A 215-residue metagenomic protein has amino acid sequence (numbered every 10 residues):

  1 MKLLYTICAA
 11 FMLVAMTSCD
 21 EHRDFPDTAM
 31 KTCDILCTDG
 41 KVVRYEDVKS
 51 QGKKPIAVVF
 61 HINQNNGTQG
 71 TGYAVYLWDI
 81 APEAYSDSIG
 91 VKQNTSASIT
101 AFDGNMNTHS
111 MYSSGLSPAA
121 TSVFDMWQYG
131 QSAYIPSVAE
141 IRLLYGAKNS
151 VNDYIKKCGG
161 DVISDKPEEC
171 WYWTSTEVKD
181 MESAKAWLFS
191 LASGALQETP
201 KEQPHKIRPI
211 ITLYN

Functional and structural regions predicted by a protein language model:
M1-I7, D20-E21: Positively charged n-region of N-terminal signal peptides that target proteins for export
K2-L3, L13, P167, Q203: Processing junctions and N-termini across compartments
C8-L13, W78: Hydrophobic helical h-region of N-terminal Sec-dependent signal peptides in bacterial secretory/periplasmic proteins
V14-S18: C-terminal motif of bacterial Sec signal peptides marking the signal peptidase cleavage site
C19-Y129, K201-N215: Short, compositionally biased
P26-D27, D103, N107, I163-W171 (+1 more regions): Terminal interaction module
V75, I135-P136: Short hydrophobic beta-strand that contains or immediately precedes a catalytic carboxylate
A119-S132, V138-L191: An exposed tryptophan-centered "aromatic clamp" motif
